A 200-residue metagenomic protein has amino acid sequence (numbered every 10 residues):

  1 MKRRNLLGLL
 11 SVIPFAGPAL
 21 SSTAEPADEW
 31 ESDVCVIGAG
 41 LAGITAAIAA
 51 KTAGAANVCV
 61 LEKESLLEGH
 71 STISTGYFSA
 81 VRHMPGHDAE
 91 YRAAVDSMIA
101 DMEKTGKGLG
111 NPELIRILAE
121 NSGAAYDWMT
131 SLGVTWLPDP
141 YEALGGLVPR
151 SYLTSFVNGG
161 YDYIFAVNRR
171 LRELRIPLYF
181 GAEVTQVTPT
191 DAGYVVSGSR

Functional and structural regions predicted by a protein language model:
N5-T23: N-terminal export signals
E29-G40: Beta1/beta-strand and adjacent pyrophosphate-binding region of the FAD-binding site in flavoprotein oxidoreductases
S32, A55-N57: Nucleotide donor/acceptor-binding cores
G43: N-terminal Rossmann-fold NAD(P) dinucleotide-binding loop
A50: Aromatic pocket-lining residues of Rossmann-like dinucleotide-binding sites
N57, K63-Q186, T190: Conserved N-terminal/central alpha/beta ligand/cofactor-binding core
T188-R200: Conserved beta-strand-loop-beta-strand element in the redox core of flavoprotein oxidoreductases
